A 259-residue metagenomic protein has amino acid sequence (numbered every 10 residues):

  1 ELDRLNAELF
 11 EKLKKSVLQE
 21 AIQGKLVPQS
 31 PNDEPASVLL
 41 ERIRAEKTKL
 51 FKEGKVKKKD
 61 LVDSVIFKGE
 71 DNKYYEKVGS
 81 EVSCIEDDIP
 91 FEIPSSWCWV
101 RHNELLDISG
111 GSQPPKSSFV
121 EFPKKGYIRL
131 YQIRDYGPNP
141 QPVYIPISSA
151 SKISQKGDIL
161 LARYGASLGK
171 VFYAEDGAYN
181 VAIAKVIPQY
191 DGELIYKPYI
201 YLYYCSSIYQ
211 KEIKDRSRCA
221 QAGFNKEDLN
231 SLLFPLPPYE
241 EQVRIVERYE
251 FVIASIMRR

Functional and structural regions predicted by a protein language model:
E1-E8, L13-V17, K25, S83-Q113 (+2 more regions): Non-catalytic DNA-recognition/assembly elements of restriction-modification systems
L2-E86: Extended, domain-scale alpha-helical bundle/helix-rich regions
R4, I147-S148, R218: Short, solvent-exposed loop/turn positions at domain surfaces that link secondary-structure elements or cap domain
N6, F10-E11, K15, Q19 (+8 more regions): Active-site-proximal structural scaffolding
E8, G79, Y173, A220-F224: Short helix-capping and inter-helix turn/linker motifs at the boundaries of alpha-helical repeat units
E81-D88, N103-F119, R129-K156: Sequence-specific dsDNA recognition surfaces
Q132-Y136, S149-C205, G223-N225: A short beta-sheet element
L232-P235: Long, hydrophobic alpha/beta structural blocks
